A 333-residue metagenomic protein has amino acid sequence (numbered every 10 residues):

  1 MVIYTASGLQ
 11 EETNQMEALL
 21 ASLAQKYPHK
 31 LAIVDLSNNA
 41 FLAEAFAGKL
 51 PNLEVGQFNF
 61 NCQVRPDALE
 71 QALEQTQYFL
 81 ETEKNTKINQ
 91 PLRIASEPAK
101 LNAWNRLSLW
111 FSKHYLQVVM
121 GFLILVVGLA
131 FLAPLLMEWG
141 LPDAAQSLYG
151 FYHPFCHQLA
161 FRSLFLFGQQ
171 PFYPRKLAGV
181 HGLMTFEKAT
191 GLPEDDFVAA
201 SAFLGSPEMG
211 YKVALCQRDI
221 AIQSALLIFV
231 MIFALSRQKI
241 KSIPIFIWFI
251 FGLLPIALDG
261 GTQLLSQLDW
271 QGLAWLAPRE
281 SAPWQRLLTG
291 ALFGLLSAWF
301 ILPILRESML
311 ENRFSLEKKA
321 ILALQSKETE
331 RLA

Functional and structural regions predicted by a protein language model:
M1-Q25: Local sequence-structure signature of Cys/Sec-based thiol-disulfide redox active-site neighborhoods
H29-A40: Thiol-based oxidoreductase modules, predominantly thioredoxin-like and allied folds used for disulfide exchange
V55-K84: Non-catalytic, surface beta->alpha helical segment in thiol-disulfide oxidoreductase systems
K113-D143: N-terminal signal-anchor transmembrane alpha helix
E138-L215: Extracytosolic (periplasmic/ER-lumenal) interhelical loops and adjacent juxtamembrane/interface segments of multi-pass
E208, K212, D259-F293: Interfacial helix-loop-helix junctions of multi-pass membrane proteins
A214-F233: Hydrophobic alpha-helical transmembrane segments
S224-F229, T289-E307: Hydrophobic cores of alpha-helical transmembrane segments in multi-pass inner/ER membrane proteins, independent
